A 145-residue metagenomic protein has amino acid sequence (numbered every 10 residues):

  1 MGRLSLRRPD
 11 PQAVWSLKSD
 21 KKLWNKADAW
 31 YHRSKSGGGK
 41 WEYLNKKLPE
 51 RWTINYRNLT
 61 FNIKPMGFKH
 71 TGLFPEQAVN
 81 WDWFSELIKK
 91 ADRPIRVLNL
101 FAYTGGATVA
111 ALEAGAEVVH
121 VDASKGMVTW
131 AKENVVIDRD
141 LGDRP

Functional and structural regions predicted by a protein language model:
M1-G2: Non-catalytic nucleic-acid substrate-recognition regions in nucleic-acid-modifying enzymes
L6-P75, D82: Non-catalytic substrate-recognition/targeting regions of SAM-dependent transferases
P75-D92: Conserved alpha-helix/loop element of class I SAM-dependent methyltransferases that forms part of the SAM/SAH-binding
D92-Y103: Conserved class I S-adenosyl-L-methionine
T104-A116: Conserved SAM-binding loop of SAM-dependent methyltransferases across substrates and taxa, primarily the Class I
E117-D122: Conserved SAM-binding motif I beta-strand of class I
G126-P145: S-adenosyl-L-methionine
